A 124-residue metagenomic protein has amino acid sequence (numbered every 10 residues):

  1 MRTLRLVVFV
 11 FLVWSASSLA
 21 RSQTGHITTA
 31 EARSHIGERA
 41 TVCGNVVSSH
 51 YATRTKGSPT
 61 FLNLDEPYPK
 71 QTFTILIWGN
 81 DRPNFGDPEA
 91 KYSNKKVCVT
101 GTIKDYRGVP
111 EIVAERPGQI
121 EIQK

Functional and structural regions predicted by a protein language model:
M1-R5: Positively charged n-region of N-terminal signal peptides that target proteins for export
V7-A16: Bacterial N-terminal signal peptides
L19-K124: OB-fold and OB-like single-stranded nucleic-acid-recognition modules and their adjacent interaction interfaces
